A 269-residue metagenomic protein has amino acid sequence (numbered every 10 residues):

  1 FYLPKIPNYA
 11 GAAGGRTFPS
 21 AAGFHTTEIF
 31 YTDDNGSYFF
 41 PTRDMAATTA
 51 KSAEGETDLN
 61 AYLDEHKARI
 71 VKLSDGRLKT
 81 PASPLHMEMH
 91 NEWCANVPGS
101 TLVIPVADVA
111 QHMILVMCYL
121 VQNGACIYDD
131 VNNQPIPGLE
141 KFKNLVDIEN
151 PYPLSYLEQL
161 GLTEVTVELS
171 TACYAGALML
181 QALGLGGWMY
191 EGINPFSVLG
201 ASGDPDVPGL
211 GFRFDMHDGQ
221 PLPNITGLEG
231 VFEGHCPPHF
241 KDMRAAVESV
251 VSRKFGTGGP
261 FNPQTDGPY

Functional and structural regions predicted by a protein language model:
F1-Y269: Acidic, surface-exposed loops and disordered segments
